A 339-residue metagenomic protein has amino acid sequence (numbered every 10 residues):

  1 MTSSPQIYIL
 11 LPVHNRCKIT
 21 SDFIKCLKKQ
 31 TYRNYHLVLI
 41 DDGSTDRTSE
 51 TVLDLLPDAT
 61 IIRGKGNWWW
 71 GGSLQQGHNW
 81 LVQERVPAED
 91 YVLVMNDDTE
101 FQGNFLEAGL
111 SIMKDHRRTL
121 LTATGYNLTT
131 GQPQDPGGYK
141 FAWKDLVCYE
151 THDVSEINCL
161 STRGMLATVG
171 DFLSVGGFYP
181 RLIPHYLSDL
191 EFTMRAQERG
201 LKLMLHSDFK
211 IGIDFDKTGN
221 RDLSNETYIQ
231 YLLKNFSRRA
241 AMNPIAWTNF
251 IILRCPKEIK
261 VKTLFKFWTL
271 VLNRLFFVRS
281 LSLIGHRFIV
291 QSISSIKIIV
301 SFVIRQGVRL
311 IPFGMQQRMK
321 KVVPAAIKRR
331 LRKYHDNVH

Functional and structural regions predicted by a protein language model:
K25-N34: Short, acidic, metal-binding catalytic loop of nucleotide-sugar glycosyltransferases
D41-E50: A conserved acidic beta->alpha catalytic loop
G64-E84: Glycine-rich, basic loop-to-helix element that forms the pyrophosphate-binding segment of sugar-nucleotide handling
P87-E100: Short beta-strand-to-loop acidic/aromatic patch adjacent to the donor-nucleotide binding site
E100-P136: Conserved donor NDP-sugar-binding/catalytic core segment of glycosyltransferases
V147-A167, L233-S237: A recurrent flexible, glycine/aromatic-enriched loop bordering the glycosyltransferase active site that acts as
M165-A167, D171-G176, L182-F209: A short, conserved alpha-helix in the catalytic core of glycosyltransferases
N225-H339: Non-catalytic, C-terminal membrane-associated alpha-helical segments of glycosyltransferases
